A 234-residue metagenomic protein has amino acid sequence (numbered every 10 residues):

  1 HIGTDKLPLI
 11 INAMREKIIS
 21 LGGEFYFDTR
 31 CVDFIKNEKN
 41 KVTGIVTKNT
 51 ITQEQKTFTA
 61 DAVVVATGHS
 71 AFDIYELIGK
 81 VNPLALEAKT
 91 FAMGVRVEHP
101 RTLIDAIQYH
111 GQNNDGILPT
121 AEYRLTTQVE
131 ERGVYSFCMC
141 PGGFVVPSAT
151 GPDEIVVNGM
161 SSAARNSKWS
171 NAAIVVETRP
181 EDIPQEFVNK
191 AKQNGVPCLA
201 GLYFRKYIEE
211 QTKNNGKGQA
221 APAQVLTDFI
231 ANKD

Functional and structural regions predicted by a protein language model:
H1-D234: Residues forming the flavin
